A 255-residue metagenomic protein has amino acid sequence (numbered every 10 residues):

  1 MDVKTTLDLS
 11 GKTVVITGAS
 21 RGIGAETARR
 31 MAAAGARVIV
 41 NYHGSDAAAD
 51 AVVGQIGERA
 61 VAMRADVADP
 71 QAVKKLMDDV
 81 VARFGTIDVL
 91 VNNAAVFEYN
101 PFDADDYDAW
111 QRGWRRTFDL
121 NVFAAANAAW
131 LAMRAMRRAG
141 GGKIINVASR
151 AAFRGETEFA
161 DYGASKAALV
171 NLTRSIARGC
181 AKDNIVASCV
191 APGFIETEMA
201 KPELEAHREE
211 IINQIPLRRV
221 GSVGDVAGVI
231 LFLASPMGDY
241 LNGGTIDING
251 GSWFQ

Functional and structural regions predicted by a protein language model:
D2-T5, R154, L231, N242-Q255: Short C-terminal tail/terminal secondary-structure segment of NAD(P)H-dependent dehydrogenase/reductase domains
T13, S20-R21: Conserved glycine-rich cofactor-binding loop
K74, V96-R115, R138, E158-D161 (+1 more regions): Conserved mid-core segment of classical short-chain dehydrogenase/reductases
V96, Y107-A126, G141, I145 (+2 more regions): Catalytic Tyr-X3-Lys loop
L120-R138, A177-R178, K182, S235: Amphipathic alpha-helical dimer-interface segment in Rossmann-like NAD(P)H-dependent oxidoreductases
A129, S165, T173: Active-site helix of classical SDR
S149: Residue(s) in the substrate-gating loop at a strand-loop-helix junction that position the organic substrate next
A181, V186, L241-G243: Short, small/polar-rich loop/turn modules that mediate ligand/substrate recognition or access, typified
